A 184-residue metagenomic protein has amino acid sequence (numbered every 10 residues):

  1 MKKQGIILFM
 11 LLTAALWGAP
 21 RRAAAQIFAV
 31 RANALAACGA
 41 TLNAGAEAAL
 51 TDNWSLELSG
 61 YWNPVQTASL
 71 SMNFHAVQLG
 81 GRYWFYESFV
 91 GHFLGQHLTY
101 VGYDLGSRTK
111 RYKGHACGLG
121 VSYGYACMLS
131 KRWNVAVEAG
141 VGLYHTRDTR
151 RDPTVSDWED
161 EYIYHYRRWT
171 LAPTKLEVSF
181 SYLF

Functional and structural regions predicted by a protein language model:
M1-G5, P20-R21: Positively charged n-region of N-terminal signal peptides that target proteins for export
G5-A14: Sec-dependent N-terminal signal peptides
A14-R22: C-terminal segment of classical bacterial N-terminal signal peptides
I27, G39, F74, G114-G118 (+1 more regions): Membrane-spanning beta-strands of outer-membrane beta-barrel proteins
I27-A29, L105-R108, E159-H165: Extracytoplasmic loops and strand-loop junctions of Gram-negative outer membrane beta-barrel proteins
A29-A44, Q66-F74: Solvent-exposed loop/turn segments connecting transmembrane beta-strands in outer-membrane beta-barrel proteins
A48-V137, E177-F184: Gram-negative (and chloroplast) outer-membrane scaffold detector with strong preference for beta-barrel transmembrane
S130-F184: Predominantly the C-terminal beta-signal and adjacent terminal strand-loop region of outer-membrane beta-barrel
